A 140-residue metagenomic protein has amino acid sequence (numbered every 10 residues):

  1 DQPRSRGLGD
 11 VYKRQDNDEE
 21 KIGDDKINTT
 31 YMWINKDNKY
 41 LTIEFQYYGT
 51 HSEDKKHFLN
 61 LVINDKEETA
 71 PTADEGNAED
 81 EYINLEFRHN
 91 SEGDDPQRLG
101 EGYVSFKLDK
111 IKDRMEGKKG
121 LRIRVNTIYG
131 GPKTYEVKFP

Functional and structural regions predicted by a protein language model:
D1-Y12: Single conserved hydrophobic/aromatic residue that forms the stacking wall/gate of nucleotide- or nucleobase-binding
K13-I34: Beta-strand/beta-sandwich contexts
T30, T134-Y135: Predominantly extracellular/lumenal beta-strand repeat domains
T30-R88: Short helix-loop boundary/capping segments
W33, S105-D109, K138: Generic structural detector for well-ordered beta-strands
H51, F139-P140: Short, solvent-exposed mixed-charge patches
R88-L121, I128: Short, solvent-exposed, Trp/other aromatic-anchored flexible loops in extracytoplasmic proteins
N126-T134: Short acidic/polar inter-strand loop motif in beta-rich domains
